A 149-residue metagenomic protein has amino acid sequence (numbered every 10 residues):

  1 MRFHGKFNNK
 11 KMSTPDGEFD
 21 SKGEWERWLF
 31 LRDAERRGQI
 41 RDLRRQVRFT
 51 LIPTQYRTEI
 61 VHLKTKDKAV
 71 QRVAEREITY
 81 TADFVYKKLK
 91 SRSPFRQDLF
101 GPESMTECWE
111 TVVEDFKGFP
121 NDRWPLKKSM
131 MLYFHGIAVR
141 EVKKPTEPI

Functional and structural regions predicted by a protein language model:
M1-I149: Electrostatic, structured charged patches in enzyme active sites and in nucleic-acid/phosphate-binding
